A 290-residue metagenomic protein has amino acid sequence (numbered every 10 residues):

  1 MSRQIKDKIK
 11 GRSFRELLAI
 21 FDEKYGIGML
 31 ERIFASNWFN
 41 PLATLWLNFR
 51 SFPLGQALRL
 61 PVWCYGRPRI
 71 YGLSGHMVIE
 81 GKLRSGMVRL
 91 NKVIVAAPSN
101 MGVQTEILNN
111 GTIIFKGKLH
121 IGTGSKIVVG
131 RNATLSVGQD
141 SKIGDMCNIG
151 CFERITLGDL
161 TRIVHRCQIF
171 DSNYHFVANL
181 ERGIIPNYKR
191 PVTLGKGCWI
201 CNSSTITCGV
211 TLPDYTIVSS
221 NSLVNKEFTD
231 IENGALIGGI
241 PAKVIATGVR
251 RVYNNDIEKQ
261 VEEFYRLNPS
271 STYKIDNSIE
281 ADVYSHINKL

Functional and structural regions predicted by a protein language model:
S2-F170, V192-G197, S204, D214 (+2 more regions): Domain-scale signature associated with acetyltransferase and cell-envelope carbohydrate enzymes
N173, E227: Anionic group-transfer/hydrolysis microenvironments
Y174-L180: Short helix-loop boundary/capping segments
R182-G195: Glycine-rich NAD(P)-binding loop of Rossmann-like domains
I200, I206-G209: Extended serine/threonine-enriched, polar tracts that run as long, contiguous segments within proteins
C201-N202, S220: Conserved beta-strand->loop/alpha-helix structural units within folded catalytic cores of enzymes with alpha/beta
T207, P213, I217-S219, L223-N225: A generic "structured core" feature
